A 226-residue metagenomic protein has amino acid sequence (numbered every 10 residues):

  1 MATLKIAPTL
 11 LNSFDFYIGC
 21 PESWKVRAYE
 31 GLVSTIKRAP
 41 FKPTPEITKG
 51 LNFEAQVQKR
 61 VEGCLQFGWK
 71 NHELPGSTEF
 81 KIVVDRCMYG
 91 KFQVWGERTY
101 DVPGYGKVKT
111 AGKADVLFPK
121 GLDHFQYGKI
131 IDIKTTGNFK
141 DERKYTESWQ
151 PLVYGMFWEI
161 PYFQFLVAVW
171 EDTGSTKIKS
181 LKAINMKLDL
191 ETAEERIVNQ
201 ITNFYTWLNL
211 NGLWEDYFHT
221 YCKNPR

Functional and structural regions predicted by a protein language model:
M1-L122: Metal-dependent nuclease catalytic cores that hydrolyze phosphodiester bonds in DNA/RNA, characterized by
T9, E159-R226: Metal-dependent nuclease catalytic regions and adjoining charged, substrate-binding loops involved in nucleic-acid end
P45, F139-S148: Active-site metal-coordination segments of metallo-dependent hydrolases
F53, G112-K140, Y154: Conserved catalytic cores of phosphodiester-cleaving nucleases, focusing on short active-site segments
D85-F92, Q126-G128, F157-Y162: Short glycine/proline-enriched coil/turn segments at helix->beta-strand junctions
T99, T136-N138, V169-D172: Short, solvent-exposed loop/turn segments at secondary-structure junctions
P103-G106, G121-Y127, D172-K177: Short, solvent-exposed loop/turn segments that connect beta-strands within catalytic domains and beta-strand-rich
E147-W158: An active-site-proximal "capping" alpha-helix that borders the catalytic cofactor pocket
